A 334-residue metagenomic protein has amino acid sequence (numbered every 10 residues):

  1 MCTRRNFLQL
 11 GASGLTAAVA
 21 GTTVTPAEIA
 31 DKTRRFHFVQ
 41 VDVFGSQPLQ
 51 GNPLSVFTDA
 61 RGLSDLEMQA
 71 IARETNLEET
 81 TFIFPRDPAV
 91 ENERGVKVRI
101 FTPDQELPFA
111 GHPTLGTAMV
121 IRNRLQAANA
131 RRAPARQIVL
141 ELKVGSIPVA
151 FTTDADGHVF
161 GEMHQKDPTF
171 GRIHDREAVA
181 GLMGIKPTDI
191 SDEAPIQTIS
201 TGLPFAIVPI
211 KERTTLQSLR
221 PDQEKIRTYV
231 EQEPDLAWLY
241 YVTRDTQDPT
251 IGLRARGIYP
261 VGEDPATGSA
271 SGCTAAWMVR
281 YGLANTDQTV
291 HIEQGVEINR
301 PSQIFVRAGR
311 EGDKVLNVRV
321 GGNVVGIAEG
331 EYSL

Functional and structural regions predicted by a protein language model:
C2-F109, L115-L334: Active-site proximal loop and beta-alpha junction motif in alpha/beta enzyme cores
